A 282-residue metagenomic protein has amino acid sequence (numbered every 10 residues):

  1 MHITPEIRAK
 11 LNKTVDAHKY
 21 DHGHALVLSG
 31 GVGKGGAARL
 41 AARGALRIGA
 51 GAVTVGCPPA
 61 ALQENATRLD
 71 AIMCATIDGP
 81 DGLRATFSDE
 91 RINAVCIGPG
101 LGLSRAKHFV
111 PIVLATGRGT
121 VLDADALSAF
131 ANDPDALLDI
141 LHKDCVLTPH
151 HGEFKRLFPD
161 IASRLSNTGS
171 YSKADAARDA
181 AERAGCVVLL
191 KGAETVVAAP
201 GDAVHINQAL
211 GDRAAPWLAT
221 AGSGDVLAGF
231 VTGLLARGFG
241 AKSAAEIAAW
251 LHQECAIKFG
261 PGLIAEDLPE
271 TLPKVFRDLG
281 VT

Functional and structural regions predicted by a protein language model:
M1-G119, S128-V146, H151, K155-T282: Small-residue (G/A/S/T)-rich helix-start motifs and N-terminal tracts that mark the onset
